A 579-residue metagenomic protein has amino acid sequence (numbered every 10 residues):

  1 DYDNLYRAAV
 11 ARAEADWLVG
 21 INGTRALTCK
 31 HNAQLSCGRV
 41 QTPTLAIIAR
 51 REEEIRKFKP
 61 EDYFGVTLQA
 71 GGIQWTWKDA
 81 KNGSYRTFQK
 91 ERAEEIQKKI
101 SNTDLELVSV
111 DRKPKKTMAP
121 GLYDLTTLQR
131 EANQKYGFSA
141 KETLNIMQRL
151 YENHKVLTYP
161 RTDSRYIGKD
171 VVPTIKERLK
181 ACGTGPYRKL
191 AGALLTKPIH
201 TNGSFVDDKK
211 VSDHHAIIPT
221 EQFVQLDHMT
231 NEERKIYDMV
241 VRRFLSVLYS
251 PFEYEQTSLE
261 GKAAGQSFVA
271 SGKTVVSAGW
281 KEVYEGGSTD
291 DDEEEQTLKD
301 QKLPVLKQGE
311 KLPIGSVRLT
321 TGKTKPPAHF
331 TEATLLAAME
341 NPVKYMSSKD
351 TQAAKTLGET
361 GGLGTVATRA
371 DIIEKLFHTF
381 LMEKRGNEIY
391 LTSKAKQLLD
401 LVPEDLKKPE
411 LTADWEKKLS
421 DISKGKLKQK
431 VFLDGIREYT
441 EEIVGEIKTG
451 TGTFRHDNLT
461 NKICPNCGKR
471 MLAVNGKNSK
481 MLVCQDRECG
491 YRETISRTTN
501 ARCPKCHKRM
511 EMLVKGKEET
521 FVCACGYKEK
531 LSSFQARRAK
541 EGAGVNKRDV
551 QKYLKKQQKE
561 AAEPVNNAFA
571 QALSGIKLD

Functional and structural regions predicted by a protein language model:
D1-P114, V211-T274, A278: Phosphate-backbone binding and catalysis cores of DNA-processing enzymes
N32-S36, R112-G121, E131-Y136, P160-G168 (+1 more regions): Conserved short loop/turn motifs at secondary-structure junctions
K57, A93, N145, D163-D579: Basic, low-complexity terminal or inter-domain segments flanking catalytic cores
F58-W77, E106-I146, T331, T356 (+1 more regions): C-terminal accessory/connector segments of nucleic-acid motor ATPases
N102-M118, S316-K325: Positively charged, polyanion-binding regions of nucleic-acid-associated proteins
H154-K155, F380: Glycine-centered, phosphate/nucleic-acid-interacting loop/turn motifs that mediate DNA/RNA or nucleotide
L157-T158, E383: Short beta-strand(s) of the beta-wing in winged-helix/HTH DNA-binding folds
